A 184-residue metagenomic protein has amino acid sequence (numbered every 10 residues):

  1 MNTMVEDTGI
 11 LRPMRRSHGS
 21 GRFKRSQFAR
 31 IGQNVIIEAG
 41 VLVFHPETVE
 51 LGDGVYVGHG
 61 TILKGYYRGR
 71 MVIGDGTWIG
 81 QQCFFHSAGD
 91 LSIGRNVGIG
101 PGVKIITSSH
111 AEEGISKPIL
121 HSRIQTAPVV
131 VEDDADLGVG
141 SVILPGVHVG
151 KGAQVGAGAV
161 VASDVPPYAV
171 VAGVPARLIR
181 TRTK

Functional and structural regions predicted by a protein language model:
M1-T48: Extended, small-residue-rich solenoid/repeat segments and analogous flexible loops that form exposed scaffolds
D7-G9, K24, D133, K151 (+1 more regions): Serine/threonine-rich low-complexity intrinsically disordered regions
R15-H18, G40-L51, Y56-V147, V174-P175 (+1 more regions): Flexible, glycine/small-residue-enriched loop-and-beta-strand segment within the central core of proteins
H148-A172: C-terminal/domain-terminus segments
